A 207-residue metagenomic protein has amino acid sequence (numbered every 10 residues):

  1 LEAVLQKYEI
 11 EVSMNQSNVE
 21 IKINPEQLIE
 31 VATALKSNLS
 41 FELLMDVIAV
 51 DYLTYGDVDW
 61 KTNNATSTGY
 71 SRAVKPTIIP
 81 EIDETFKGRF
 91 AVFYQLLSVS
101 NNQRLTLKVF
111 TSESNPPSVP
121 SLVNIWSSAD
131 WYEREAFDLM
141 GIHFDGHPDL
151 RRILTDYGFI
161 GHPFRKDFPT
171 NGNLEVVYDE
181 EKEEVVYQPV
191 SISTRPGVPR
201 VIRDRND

Functional and structural regions predicted by a protein language model:
L1-D207: Terminal low-complexity/charged segments
